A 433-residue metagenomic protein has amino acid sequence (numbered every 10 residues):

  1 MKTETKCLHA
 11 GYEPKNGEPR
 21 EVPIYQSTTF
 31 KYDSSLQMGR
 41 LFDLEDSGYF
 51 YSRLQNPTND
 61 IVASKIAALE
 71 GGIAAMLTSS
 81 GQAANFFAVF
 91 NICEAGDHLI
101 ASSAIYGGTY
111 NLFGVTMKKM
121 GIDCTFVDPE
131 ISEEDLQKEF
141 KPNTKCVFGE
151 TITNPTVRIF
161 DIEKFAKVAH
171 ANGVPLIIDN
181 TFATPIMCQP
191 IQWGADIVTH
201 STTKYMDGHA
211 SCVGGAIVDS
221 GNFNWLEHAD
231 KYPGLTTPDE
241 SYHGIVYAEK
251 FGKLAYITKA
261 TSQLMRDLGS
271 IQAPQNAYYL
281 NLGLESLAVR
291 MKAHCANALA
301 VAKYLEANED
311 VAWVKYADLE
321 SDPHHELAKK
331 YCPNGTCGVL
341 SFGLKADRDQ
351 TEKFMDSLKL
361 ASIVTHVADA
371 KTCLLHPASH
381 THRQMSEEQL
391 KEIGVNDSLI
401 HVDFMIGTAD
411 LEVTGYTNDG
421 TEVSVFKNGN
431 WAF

Functional and structural regions predicted by a protein language model:
M1-N56, S64, I400: N-terminal "arm"/small-domain region of PLP-dependent enzymes with the aminotransferase-like
E4-N16, A75-A307: Conserved PLP-enzyme active-site core in the AAT-like
T29, S220-F223, L344-D347: Short loop segments at secondary-structure junctions
S34-F86, G108-T116: Conserved N-terminal alpha-helix of the aminotransferase class I/II PLP-enzyme fold
G114-V115, D123-C124, K138, P142-K145 (+4 more regions): PLP-dependent enzyme catalytic core of the Aspartate aminotransferase-like
V218, S341-G343, D403-M405: Short hydrophobic/aromatic beta-strand micro-patches that form the beta-sheet surface supporting nucleotide- or nucleic
L268-I271, Q275-A277, L282, S286 (+2 more regions): Conserved small-domain helix->loop->beta segment predominantly found in fold-type I
I406-L411, Y416-F433: Hydrophobic small-molecule pocket/channel-lining residues, especially in calycin-type beta-barrels
